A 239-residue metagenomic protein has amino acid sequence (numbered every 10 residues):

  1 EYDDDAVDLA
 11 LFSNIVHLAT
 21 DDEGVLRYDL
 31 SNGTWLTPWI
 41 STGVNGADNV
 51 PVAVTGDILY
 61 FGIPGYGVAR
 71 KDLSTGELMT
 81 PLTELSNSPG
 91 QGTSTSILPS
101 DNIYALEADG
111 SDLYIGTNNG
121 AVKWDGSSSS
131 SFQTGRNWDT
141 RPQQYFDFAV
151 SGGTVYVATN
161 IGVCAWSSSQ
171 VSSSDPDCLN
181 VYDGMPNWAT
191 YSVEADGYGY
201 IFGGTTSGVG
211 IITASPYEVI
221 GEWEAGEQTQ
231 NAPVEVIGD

Functional and structural regions predicted by a protein language model:
E1-F12, P38-T55, T83-D109, F132-S151 (+2 more regions): Short coil-to-beta transitions that initiate beta-strands within beta-rich domains
E1-Y2, W35, G208-W223: An edge-strand/N-cap motif at the start of beta-rich repeat modules
L11, Y28-L30, V54, K71 (+8 more regions): Generic beta-strand structural signal
I15-L18, I58-F61, D112-I115, T154-V157 (+1 more regions): Conserved beta-propeller blade signature
D21-V25, P64-V68, N118-V122, I161-C164 (+1 more regions): Loop/turn residues immediately N-terminal
D29-G33, D72-G76, D125-S128, S167-S172 (+1 more regions): Short loop/turn segments that connect beta-strands within beta-propeller blades
F202, S207-S215, E235-D239: Blade-level signature of beta-propeller repeat domains, shared across WD40, Kelch, NHL, RCC1 and BNR/Asp-box propellers
